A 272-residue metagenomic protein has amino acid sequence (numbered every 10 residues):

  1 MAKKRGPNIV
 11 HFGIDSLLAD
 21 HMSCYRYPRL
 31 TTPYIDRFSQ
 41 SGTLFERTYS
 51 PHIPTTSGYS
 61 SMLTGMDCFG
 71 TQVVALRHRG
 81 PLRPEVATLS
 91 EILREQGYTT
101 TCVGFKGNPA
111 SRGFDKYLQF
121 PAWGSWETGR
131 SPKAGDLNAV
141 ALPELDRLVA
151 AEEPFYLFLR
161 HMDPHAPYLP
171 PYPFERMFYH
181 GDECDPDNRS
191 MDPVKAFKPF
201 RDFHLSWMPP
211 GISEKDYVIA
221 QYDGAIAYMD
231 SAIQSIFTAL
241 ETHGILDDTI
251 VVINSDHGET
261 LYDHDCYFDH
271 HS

Functional and structural regions predicted by a protein language model:
M1-S272: Catalytic domains that recognize anionic headgroups
